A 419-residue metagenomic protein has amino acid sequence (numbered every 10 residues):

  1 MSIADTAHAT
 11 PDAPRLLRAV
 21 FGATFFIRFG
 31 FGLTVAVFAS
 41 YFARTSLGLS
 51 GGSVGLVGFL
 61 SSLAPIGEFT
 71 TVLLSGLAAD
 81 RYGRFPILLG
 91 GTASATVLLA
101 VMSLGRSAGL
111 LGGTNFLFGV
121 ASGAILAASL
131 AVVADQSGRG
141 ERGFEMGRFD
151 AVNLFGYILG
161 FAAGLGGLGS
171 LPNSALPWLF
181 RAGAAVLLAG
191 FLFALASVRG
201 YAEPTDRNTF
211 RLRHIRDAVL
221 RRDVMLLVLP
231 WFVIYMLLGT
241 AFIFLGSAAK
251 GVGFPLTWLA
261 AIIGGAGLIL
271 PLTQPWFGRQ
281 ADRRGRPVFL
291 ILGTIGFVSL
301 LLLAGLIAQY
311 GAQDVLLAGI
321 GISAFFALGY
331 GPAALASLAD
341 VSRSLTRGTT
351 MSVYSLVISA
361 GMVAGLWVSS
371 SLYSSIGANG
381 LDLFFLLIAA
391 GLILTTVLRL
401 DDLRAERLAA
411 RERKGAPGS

Functional and structural regions predicted by a protein language model:
S2-P14, R199-V228, S419: Juxtamembrane intracellular "pre-TM" segments in multi-pass secondary transporters
A13-P65, M225-L226, Y235-V252: Helix-loop boundary and gating motifs at the non-cytosolic
A64-L73, I158, G267-P275, M362-V363: Residue-level signature of mid-helix packing/kink "hotspots" within the transmembrane helices of 12-pass Major
T71-G83, T273-G285, Y373: Helix-to-loop junctions at the C-terminal end of transmembrane segments in multipass secondary transporters
P86-A100, V288-L303: Structural signature of the two symmetry-related core transmembrane helices
F116-V152: Cytoplasmic helix-loop-helix junction between adjacent transmembrane helices in 12-TM secondary transporters
I125-S137, G329-S342: Intracellular juxtamembrane helix-capping segments at the cytosolic ends of symmetry-related transmembrane helices
A185-P204, L394-L400: C-terminal membrane-cytosol helix-exit motif in multi-pass small-molecule transporters
